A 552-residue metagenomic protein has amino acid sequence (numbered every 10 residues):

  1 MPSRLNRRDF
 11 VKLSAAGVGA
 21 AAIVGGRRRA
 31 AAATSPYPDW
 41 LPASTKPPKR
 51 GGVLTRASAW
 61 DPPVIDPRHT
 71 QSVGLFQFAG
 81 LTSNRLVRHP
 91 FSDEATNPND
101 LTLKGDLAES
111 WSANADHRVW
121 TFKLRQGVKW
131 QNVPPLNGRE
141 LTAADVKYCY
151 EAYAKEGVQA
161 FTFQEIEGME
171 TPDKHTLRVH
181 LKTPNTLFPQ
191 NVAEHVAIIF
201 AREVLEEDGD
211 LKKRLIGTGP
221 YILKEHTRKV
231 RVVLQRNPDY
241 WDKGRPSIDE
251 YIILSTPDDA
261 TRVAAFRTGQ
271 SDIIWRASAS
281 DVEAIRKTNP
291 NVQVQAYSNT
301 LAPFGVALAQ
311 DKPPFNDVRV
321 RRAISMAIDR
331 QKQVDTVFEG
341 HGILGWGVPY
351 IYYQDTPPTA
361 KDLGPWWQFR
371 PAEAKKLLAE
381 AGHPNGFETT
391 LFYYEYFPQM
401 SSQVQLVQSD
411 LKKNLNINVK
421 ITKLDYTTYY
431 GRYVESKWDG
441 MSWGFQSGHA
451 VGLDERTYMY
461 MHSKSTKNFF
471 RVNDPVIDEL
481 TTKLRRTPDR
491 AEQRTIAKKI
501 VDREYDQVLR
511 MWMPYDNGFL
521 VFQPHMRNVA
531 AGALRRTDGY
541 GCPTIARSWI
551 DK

Functional and structural regions predicted by a protein language model:
M1-V18: N-terminal secretory signal peptides and thylakoid transit peptides that target proteins across membranes
D39-W40, A57-A115, R214-G217: N-terminal lobe/hinge region of extracytoplasmic solute-binding protein
P42, P47, V334, P365-Q368 (+4 more regions): Extracytoplasmic/peripheral linker and loop segments enriched in polar/acidic and small residues with frequent Thr/Pro
E109-G157, R178, R262-A265, P314-N316: Aromatic- and charge-enriched surface segment that lines or borders ligand/interaction sites
K123, V158-E203, E225: Surface-exposed binding/hinge segments that line and control ligand-binding clefts or catalytic entry sites
A152, E206-G209, P238-A284, R322: Ligand-site clamp/hinge motif
H226, F522-K552: Long beta-strand-rich cores associated with HINT superfamily self-processing modules
I343-E380, Y396-S402: Structural transition elements
